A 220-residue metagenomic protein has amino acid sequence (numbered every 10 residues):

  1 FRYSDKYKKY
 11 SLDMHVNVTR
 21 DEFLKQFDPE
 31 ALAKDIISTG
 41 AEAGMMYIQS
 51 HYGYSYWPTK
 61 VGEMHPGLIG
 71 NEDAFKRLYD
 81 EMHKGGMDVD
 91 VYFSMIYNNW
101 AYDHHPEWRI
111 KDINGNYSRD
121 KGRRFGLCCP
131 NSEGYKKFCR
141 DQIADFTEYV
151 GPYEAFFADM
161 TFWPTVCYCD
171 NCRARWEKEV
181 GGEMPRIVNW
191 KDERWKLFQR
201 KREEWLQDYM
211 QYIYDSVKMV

Functional and structural regions predicted by a protein language model:
F1-Y54, G85-M87: N-terminal structural segment of carbohydrate-active enzymes
Y7, S55-D80, G85-M87, A174 (+1 more regions): Short acidic, glycine/proline-enriched helix-loop-strand junctions
S11-F27, S55-D73, K121-D141, Y153 (+1 more regions): The substrate-binding groove and active-site-proximal loops of carbohydrate-active enzymes, especially glycoside
R20, F75, V91, M95-V150 (+2 more regions): Active-site-adjacent "subsite" loops/lids of carbohydrate-active enzymes
A31-D35, N71-L78, Q142, Y209 (+1 more regions): A general structural detector for well-ordered alpha-helical segments in enzyme core domains, enriched
D35, T39, E81-G85, L127-W163 (+1 more regions): An active-site-proximal structural segment forming one wall of the substrate-binding cleft that immediately precedes
I37-E72, Y97-I113, G122, T165-Y168 (+1 more regions): Aromatic-lined carbohydrate-binding/catalytic grooves of carbohydrate-active enzymes
D88-W100, F157-T161, W195-V220: Aromatic-lined carbohydrate-recognition surfaces of secreted/lumenal glycan-active proteins
